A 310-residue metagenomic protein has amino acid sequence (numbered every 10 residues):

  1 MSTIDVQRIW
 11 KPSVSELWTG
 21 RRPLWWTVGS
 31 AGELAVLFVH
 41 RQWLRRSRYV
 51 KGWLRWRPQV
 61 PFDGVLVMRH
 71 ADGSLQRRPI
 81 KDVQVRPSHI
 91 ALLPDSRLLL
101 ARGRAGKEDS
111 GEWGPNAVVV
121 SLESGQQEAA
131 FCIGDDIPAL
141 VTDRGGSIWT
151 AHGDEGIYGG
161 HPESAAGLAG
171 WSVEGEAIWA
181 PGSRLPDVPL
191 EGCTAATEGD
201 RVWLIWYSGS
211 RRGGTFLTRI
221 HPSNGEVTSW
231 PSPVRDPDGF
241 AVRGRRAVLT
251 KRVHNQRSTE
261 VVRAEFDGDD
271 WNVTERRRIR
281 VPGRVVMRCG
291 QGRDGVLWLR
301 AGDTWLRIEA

Functional and structural regions predicted by a protein language model:
R8-L17, G73-D82, G125-C132, E176-P186 (+2 more regions): A short beta-strand motif characteristic of beta-propeller blades
P12-R57, Q84-A91: Beta-strand-rich domains and repeat architectures in extracellular enzymes and scaffolds, especially beta-propellers
W18-A31, K81-S96, C132-G145, L185-A196 (+2 more regions): Repeated scaffold domains used in trafficking and secretory/extracellular systems, primarily beta-propellers
F38-V39, E226-R277: Loop/turn-rich, solvent-exposed surfaces of beta-rich toroidal or solenoidal domains
F38-V60, L100-E112, W149-A166, G209: Short, conserved, GDST-rich strand-edge loop motifs in beta-rich repeat architectures
S47-A105: Blade-loop segments of beta-propeller domains
K51-A71, E112-E123, E163-E176, F216-P222 (+1 more regions): Beta-propeller blade signature
R288-A310: Blade-level signature of beta-propeller repeat domains, shared across WD40, Kelch, NHL, RCC1 and BNR/Asp-box propellers
